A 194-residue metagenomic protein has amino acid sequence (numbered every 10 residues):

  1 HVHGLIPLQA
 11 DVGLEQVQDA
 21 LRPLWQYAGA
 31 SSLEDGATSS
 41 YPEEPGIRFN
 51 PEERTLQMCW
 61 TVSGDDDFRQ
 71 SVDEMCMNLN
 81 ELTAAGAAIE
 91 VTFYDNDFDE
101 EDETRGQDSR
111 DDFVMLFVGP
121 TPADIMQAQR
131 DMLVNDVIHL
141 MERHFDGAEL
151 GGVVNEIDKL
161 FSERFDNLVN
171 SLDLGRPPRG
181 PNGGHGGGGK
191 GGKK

Functional and structural regions predicted by a protein language model:
H1-Y27: Short, extreme N-terminal segment that most often corresponds to the first beta-strand
P23-Y27, G36-K194: Charged interaction segments
